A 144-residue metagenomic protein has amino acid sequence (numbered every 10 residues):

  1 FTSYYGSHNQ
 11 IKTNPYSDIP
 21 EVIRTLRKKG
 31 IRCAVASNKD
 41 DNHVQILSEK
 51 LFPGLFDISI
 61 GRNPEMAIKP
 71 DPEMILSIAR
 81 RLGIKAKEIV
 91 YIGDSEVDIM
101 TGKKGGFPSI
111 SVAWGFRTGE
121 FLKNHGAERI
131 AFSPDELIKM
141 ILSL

Functional and structural regions predicted by a protein language model:
F1-Y5, H43-V44: Hydrophobic alpha-helical core bundles mediating ligand binding, dimerization, or RNAP-core interactions
K12, P20-A34, N38-I68, E73-A86 (+1 more regions): Substrate-recognition/cap helix-loop segment adjacent to the acidic, metal-dependent catalytic center of Asp-based
S37-D40, S95, S133-P134: Helix N-cap/beta->alpha junction signal
N42-Q45, I99, I138: Short, well-ordered alpha-helical microsegments
L51-S59, F121-I138: Structural recognition of alpha->loop->beta junctions
V90-A131: Acidic, Mg2+-coordinating phosphoryl-transfer loop and its flanking beta/alpha structural elements, shared across
K139-L144: Short amphipathic alpha-helix with an adjacent loop that forms part of the alpha/beta core around
